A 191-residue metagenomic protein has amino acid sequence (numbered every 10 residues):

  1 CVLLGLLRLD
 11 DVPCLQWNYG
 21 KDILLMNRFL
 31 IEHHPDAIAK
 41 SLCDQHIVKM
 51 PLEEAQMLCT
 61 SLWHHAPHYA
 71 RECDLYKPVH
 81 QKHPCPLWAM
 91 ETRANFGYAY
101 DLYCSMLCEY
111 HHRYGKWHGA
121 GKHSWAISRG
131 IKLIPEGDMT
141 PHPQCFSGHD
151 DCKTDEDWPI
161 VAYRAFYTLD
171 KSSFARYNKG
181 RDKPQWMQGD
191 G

Functional and structural regions predicted by a protein language model:
C1-P13: Extreme N-terminal basic, low-complexity initiation segments that serve as generic localization/processing leaders
P13, W17-K82, L87-G191: Sequence termini and other peripheral, non-core segments
